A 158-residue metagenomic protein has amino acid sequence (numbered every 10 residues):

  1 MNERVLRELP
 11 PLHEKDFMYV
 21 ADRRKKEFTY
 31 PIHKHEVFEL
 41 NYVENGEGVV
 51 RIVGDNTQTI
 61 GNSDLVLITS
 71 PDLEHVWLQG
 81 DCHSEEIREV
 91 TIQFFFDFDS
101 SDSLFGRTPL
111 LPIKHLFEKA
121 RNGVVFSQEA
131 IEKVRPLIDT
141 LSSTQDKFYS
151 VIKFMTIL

Functional and structural regions predicted by a protein language model:
M1-L65, D72-L73: Generic protein-terminus/edge-of-domain signal
N2-L12, D72-L137: A hydrophobic/aromatic-rich effector-binding and dimerization subdomain of bacterial HTH-type transcriptional regulators
A21-D22, N41, L78, Q93 (+1 more regions): Residues in well-ordered beta-strands of folded domains
V37, E86-R88, V151: A structure-centric signal for secondary-structure junctions around beta-strands
L40-E47, I131-T140: Short, charged, low-hydrophobicity "junction" segments
N56, F126-A130, D146-S150: Residue-level recognition of alpha-helical structural elements
I138-L158: Hydrophobic, aromatic-enriched interface-forming segments
